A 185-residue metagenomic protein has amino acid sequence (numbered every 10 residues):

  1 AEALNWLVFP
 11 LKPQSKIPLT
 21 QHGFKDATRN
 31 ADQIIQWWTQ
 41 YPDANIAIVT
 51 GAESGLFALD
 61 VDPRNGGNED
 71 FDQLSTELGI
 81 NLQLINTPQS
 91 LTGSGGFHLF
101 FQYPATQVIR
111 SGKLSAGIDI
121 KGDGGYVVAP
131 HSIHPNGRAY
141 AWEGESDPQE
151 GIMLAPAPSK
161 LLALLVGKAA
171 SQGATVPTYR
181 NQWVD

Functional and structural regions predicted by a protein language model:
A1-Q182: Conserved phosphate/metal-binding and DNA-contacting active-site motifs used in DNA phosphodiester-bond processing
